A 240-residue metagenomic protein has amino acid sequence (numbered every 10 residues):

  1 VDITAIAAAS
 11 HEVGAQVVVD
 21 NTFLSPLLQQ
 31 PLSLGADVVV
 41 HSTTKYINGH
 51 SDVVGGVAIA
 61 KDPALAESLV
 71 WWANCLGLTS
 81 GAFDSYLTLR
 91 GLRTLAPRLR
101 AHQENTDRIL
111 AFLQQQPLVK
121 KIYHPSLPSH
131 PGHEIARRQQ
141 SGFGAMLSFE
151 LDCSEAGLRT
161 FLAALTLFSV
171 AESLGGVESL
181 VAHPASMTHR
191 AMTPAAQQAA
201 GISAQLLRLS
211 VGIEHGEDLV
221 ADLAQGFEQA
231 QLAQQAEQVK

Functional and structural regions predicted by a protein language model:
V1-L118, Y123: Conserved PLP-enzyme active-site core in the AAT-like
T22-L24, L127, D152, G212-E214: Active-site beta-loop-alpha junctions enriched in small/polar residues
Y46-N48, D52, S173-V181: FAD-binding core of FAD-dependent oxidoreductases, characterized by glycine-rich FAD pyrophosphate-binding loops
G49-H50, S80-A82, Q139-G142, A199-A204: Short, flexible turn/loop "capping" segments at secondary-structure junctions
V53-G55, G142-M146, A204-R208: Short, solvent-exposed beta-strand edge segments and adjacent coil->beta transition regions
T88-P97, G144-D152, R208-G212: Short, well-ordered beta-strand elements within core beta-sheets of diverse protein domains
D107-G175, S179, M192-Q198: Conserved small-domain helix->loop->beta segment predominantly found in fold-type I
A156, A163, S179-K240: PLP-dependent enzyme catalytic core of the Aspartate aminotransferase-like
